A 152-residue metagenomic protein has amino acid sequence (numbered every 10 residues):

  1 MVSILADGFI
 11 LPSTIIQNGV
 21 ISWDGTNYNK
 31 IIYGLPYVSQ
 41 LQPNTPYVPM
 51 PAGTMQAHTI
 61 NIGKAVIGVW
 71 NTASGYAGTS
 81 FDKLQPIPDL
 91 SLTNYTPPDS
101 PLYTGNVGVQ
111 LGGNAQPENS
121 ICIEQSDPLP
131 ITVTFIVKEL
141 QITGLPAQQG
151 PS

Functional and structural regions predicted by a protein language model:
M1-S152: Beta-sheet repeat architectures centered on beta-propellers
